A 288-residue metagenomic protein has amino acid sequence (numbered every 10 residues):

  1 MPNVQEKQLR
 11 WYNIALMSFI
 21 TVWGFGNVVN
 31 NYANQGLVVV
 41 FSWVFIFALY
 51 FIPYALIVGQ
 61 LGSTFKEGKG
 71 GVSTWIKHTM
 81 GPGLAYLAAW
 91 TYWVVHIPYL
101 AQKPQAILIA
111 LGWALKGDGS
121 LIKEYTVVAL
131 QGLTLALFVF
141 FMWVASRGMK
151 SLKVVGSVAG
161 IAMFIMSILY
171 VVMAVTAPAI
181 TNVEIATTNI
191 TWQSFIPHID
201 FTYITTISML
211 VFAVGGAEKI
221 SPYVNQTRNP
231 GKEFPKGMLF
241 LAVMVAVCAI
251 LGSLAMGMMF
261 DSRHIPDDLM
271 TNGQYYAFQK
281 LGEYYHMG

Functional and structural regions predicted by a protein language model:
M1-F45, F51-G59, E67, I196: Membrane-interface "cap" regions at the ends of multi-pass membrane proteins
P2-Q5, N30, N34, S63 (+3 more regions): Membrane-water interface regions at transmembrane-helix termini and the short interhelical loops of multi-pass membrane
Q8-G26, I46-F47, T134-L137, M173 (+2 more regions): Hydrophobic, membrane-embedded alpha-helices of multi-pass small-molecule transporters
F19-W23, S42-Y50, L87, T91-V94 (+3 more regions): Lipid-exposed faces of alpha-helical membrane segments in multi-pass integral membrane proteins
A33, I52-T64, G68-F138, W143-S146: Hydrophobic transmembrane alpha-helices that form the core helical bundles of multi-pass secondary transporters
N34, P104-L135, P178-Y203, M270-Y275: Inter-helical loop and helix-membrane interface segments of multi-pass membrane transporters/permeases
S73-I76, G81, G237-L239, V243-G288: TM-loop-TM module centered on a large, flexible mid-protein loop between adjacent transmembrane helices in multi-pass
L111, L130-A186, G215, M238-V243: Membrane-interface loop-to-helix entry segments
